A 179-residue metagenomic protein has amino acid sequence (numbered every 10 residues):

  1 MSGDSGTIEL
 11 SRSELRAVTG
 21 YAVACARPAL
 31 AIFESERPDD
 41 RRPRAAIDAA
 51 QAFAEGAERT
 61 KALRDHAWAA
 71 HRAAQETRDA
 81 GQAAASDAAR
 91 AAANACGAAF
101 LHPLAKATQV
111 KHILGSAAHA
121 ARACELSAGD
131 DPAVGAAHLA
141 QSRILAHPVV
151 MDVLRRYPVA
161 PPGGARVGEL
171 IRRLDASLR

Functional and structural regions predicted by a protein language model:
M1-E9, R41-A45, A118-R179: C-terminal auxiliary extensions adjacent to catalytic cores
S2-D131: Structured binding/interaction patches within domain cores
